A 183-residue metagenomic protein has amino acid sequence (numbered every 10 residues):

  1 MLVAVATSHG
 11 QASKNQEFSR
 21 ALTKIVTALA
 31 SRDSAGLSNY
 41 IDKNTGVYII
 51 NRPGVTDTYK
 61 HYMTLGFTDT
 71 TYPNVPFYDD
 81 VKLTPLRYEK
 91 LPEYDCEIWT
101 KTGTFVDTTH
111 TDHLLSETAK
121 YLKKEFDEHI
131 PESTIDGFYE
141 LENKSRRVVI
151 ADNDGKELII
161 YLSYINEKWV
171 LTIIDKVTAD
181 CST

Functional and structural regions predicted by a protein language model:
M1-Q16: Bacterial Sec-dependent N-terminal signal peptides
S13-R20, D42-T183: C-terminal-biased regions
Q16-R32: Short, aromatic-enriched amphipathic alpha-helices that serve as compact interaction elements
I25, A35, I160: Residue-level detector of short, conserved catalytic/binding motifs and their immediate flanks
D33-N44: Short, well-ordered alpha-helical segments enriched in acidic and aromatic residues
